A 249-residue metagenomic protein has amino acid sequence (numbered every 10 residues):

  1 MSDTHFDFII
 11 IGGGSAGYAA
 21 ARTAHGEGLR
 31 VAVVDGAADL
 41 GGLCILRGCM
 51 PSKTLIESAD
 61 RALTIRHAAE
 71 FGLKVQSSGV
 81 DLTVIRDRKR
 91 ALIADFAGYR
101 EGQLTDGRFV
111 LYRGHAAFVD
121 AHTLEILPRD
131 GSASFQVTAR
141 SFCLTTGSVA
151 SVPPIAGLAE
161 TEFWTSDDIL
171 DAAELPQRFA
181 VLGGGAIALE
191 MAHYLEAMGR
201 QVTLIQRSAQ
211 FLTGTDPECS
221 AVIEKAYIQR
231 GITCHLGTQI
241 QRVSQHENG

Functional and structural regions predicted by a protein language model:
M1-I11, T23-G26, D39-R47, E57 (+1 more regions): FAD-binding core/adjacent interface of flavoenzyme oxidoreductases
D7-V33, A188-A197: N-terminal Rossmann-like FAD-binding beta1-loop-alpha1 element of flavoenzymes
A16, D39, M50, V149-S151 (+2 more regions): Conserved Rossmann-like nucleotide-cofactor binding loop
H25-G42, R200-F211: Glycine-rich FAD pyrophosphate-binding loop
A37-D60, Q210-A226: Conserved N-terminal glycine-rich FAD pyrophosphate-binding loop of Rossmann-like flavoproteins
S52-R88: Glycine-rich active-site loop/strand segments that organize a redox cofactor
Q76, V110-R113, A117-D130, M198-G249: A Rossmann-like FAD-binding core segment of flavoenzymes
A173-T215: Rossmann-like NAD(P)H-binding beta-loop-alpha module
